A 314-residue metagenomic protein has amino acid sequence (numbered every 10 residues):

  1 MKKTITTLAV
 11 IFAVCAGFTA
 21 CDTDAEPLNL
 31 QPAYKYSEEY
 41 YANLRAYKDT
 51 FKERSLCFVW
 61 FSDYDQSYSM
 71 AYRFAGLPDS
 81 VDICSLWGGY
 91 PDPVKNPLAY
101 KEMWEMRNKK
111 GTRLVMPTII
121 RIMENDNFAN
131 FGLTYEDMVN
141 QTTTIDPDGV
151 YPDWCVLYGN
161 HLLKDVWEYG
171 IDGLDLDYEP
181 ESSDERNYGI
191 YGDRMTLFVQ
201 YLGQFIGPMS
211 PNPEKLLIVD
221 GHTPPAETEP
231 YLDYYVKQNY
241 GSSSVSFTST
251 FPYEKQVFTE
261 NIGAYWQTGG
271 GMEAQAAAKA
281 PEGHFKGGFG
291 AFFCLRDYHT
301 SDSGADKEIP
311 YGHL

Functional and structural regions predicted by a protein language model:
M1-L8: Bacterial N-terminal signal peptides that target proteins for export
I11-F12: Repetitive helical segments and hydrophobic/amphipathic motifs
A16-A20: C-terminal motif of bacterial Sec signal peptides marking the signal peptidase cleavage site
C21-L314: Secreted glycan hydrolases and related glycan-binding modules that recognize and/or cleave
